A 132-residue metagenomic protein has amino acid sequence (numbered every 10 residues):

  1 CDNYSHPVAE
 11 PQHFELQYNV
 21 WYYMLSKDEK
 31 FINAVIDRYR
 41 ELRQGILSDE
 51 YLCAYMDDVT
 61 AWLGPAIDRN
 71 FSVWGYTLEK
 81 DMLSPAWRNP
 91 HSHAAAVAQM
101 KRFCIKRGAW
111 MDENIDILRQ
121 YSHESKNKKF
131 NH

Functional and structural regions predicted by a protein language model:
C1-H132: Middle-to-C-terminal accessory/interaction subdomains
